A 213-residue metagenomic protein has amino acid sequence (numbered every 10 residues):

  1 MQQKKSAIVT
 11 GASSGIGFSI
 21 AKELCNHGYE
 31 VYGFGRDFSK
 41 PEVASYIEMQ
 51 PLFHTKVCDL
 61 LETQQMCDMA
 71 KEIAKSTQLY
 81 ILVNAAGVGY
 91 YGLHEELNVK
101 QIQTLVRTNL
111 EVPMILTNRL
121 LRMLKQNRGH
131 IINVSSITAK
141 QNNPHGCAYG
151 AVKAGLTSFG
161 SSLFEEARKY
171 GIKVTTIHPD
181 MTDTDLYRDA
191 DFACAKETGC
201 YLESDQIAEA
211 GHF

Functional and structural regions predicted by a protein language model:
S13-S14: Conserved glycine-rich cofactor-binding loop
H27-V43: Conserved glycine-rich Rossmann-like NAD(P)H-binding loop of the short-chain dehydrogenase/reductase
L93-H94, Q101-V106: Substrate-binding pocket helix/loop in short-chain dehydrogenase/reductase
T117, V152: Active-site helix of classical SDR
R122, E165-K169: Alpha-helical segment proximal to the catalytic Tyr-Lys
S136: Residue(s) in the substrate-gating loop at a strand-loop-helix junction that position the organic substrate next
T176, C194-F213: C-terminal helical subdomain
